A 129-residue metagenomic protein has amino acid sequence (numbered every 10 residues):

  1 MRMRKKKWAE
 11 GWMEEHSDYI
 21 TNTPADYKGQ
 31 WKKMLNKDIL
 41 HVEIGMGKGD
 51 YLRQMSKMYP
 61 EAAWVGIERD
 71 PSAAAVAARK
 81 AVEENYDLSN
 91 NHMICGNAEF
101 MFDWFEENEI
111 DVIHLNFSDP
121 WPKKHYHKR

Functional and structural regions predicted by a protein language model:
M1-L40, D50-K57: S-adenosyl-L-methionine
I39-F100: SAM cofactor-binding core of SAM-dependent methyltransferases, primarily the Rossmann-like beta-alpha-beta module
A74, D103, P122: Conserved protein kinase catalytic core
A78-R79, E106-E107, Y126-K128: Short amphipathic alpha-helical segments
W104-V112: A short acidic, Gly/Pro-enriched loop at the edge of an enzyme's catalytic core that lines a small-molecule cofactor
D111-R129: Mobile active-site "lid"/loop adjacent to the S-adenosyl-L-methionine
